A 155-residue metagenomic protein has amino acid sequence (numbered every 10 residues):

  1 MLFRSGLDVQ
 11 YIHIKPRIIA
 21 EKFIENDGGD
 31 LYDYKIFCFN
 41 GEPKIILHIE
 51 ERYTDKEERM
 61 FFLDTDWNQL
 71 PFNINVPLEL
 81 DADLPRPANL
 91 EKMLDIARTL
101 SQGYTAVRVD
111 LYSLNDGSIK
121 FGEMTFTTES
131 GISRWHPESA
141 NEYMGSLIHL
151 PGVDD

Functional and structural regions predicted by a protein language model:
D8-I19, M60-I119: A long amphipathic alpha-helix within ATP-dependent nucleotide-binding catalytic cores
P16, I24-D27, L31-K35, P43: Contiguous hydrophobic, core-forming segments of folded domains
K22-I24, C38-N40, S113, T125-T128: Short, flexible loop/turn elements at secondary-structure junctions
D33-I49, M60-F61, K120-T125: Beta-strand scaffold of nucleotide-dependent catalytic cores
E51-T54, T127-E129: Short, surface-exposed beta-strand-loop junctions and turns on beta-sheet-rich folds
D55-F62, G131-W135: A short, polar/proline- and glycine-enriched secondary-structure boundary/capping micro-motif
S113, S118-D155: C-terminal active-site "lid" helix and adjoining low-complexity regulatory extension at the edge of ATP-using catalytic
